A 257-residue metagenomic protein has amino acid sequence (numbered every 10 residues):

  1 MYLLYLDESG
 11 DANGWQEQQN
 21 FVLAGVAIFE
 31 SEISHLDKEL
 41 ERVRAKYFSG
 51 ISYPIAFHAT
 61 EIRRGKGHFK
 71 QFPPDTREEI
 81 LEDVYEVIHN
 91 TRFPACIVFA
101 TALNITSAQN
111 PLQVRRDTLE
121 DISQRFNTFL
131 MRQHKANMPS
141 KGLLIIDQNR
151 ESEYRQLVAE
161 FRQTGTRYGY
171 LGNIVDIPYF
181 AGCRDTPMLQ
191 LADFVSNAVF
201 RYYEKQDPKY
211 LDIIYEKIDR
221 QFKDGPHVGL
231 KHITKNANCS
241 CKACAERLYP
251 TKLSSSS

Functional and structural regions predicted by a protein language model:
M1-S257: Phosphate-ester processing/binding pockets and catalytic centers
